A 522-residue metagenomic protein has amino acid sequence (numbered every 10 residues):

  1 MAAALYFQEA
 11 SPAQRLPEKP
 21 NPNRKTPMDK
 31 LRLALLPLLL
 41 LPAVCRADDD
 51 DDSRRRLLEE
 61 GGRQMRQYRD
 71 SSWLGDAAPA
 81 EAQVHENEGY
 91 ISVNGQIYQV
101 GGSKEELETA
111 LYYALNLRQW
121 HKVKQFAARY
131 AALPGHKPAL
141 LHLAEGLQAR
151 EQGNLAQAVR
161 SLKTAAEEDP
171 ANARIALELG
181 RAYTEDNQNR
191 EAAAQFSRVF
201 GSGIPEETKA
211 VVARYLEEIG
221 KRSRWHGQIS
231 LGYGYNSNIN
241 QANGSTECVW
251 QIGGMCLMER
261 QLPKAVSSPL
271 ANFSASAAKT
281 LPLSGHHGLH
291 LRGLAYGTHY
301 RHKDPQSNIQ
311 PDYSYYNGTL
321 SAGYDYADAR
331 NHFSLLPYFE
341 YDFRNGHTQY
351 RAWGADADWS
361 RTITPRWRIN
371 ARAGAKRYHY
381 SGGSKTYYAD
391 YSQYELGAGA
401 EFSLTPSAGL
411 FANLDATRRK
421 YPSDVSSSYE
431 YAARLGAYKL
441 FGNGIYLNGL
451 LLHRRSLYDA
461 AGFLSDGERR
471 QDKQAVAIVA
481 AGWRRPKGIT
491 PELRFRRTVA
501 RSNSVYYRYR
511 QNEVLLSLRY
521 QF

Functional and structural regions predicted by a protein language model:
M1-D50: Gram-negative bacterial Sec-dependent N-terminal signal peptides
Q8, Q14, T26, P42 (+4 more regions): Residue-level marker of intrinsically disordered, low-complexity segments enriched for small/polar residues
A10-P12, Q99, Q228: Intrinsically disordered, low-complexity Ser/Thr/Pro-rich tracts
D48-G95, L111-L117, H121-A128, P138 (+2 more regions): Gram-negative and organellar
G102-T109: Amphipathic alpha-helical repeat scaffolds of TPR domains
A132: Short histidine/acidic/glycine/proline-rich micro-motifs that form metal- and phosphate-coordinating active-site loops
